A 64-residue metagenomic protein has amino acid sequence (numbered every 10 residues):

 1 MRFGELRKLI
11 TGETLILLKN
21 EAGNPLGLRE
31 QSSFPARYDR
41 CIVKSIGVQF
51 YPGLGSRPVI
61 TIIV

Functional and structural regions predicted by a protein language model:
M1-N24: N-terminal acidic leader/helix
K19-V64: Detector for the mature cores of small, proteolytically processed and post-translationally modified peptide effectors
